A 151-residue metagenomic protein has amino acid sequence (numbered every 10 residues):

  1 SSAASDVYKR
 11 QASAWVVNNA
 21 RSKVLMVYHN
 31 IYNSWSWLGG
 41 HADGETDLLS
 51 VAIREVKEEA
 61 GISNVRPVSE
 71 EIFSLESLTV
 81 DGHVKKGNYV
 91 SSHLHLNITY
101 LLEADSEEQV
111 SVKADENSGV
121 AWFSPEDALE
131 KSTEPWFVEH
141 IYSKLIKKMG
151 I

Functional and structural regions predicted by a protein language model:
A3-Y8: Short, small-residue-biased leader/transition segments that mark boundaries at the very start of proteins
Q11-A12: Short loop/turn microsegments at loop-to-beta-strand junctions
W15-N19, V24-R54: Glycine-rich active-site/cofactor-binding loop and its immediate structural neighborhood
V24, N30, V56-K57, I72 (+2 more regions): Alpha-helix boundary/interfacial micro-motifs
D43-W136: Unchanged
T133-I151: Charged phosphate-binding loop/patch that engages nucleotide di/tri-phosphates or the phosphate backbone of nucleic
